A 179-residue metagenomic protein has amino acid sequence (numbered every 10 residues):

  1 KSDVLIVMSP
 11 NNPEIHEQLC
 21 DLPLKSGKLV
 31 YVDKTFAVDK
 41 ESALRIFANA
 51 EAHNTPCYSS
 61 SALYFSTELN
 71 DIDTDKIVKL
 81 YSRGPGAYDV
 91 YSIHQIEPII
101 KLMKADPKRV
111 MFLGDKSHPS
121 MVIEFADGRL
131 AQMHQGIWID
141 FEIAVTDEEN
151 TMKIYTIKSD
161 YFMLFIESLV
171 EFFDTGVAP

Functional and structural regions predicted by a protein language model:
K1-F47: Beta-loop-alpha module in the N-terminal Rossmann-like domain of NAD(P)-dependent dehydrogenases, especially those
S9-P10, G84-P85, I157: Structural motif
P10-P13, F36-A37, A62-F65, D115-K116 (+1 more regions): Short beta->alpha connector loops
E17, I93-E97, M163-E167: A structural signal for well-ordered alpha-helical segments within the folded catalytic domains of diverse enzymes
Y31, F36-Q95: A contiguous active-site-proximal alpha/beta segment in oxidoreductase catalytic domains
V78-D140: Rossmann-like dinucleotide-binding domain that binds NAD(P)(H)
F112-P179: NAD(P)-dinucleotide binding in Rossmann-like oxidoreductases
